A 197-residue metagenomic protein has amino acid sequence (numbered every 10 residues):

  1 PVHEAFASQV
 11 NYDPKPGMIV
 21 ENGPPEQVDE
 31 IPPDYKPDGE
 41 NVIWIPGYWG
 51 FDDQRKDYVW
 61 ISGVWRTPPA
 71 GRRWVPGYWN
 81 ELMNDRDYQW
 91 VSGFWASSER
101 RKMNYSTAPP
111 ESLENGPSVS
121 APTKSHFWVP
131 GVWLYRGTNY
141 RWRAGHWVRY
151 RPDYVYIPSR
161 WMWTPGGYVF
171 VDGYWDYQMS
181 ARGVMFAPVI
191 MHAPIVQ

Functional and structural regions predicted by a protein language model:
P1-S8: Short acidic, low-complexity intrinsically disordered linear motifs used for protein-protein interactions
N11-Q197: Low-complexity segments
